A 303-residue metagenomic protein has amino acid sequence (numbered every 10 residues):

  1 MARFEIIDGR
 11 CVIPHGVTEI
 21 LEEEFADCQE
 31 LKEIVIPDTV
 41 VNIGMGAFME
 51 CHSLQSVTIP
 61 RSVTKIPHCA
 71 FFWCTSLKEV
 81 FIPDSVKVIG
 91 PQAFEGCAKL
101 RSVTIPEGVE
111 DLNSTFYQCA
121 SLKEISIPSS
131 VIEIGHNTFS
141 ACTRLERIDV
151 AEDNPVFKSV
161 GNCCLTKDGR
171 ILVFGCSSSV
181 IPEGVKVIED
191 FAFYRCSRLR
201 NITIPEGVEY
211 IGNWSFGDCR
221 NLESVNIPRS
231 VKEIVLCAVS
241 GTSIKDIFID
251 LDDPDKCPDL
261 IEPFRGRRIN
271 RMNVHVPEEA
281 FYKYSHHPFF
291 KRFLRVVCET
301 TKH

Functional and structural regions predicted by a protein language model:
A2-E19, Q29-N42, H52-K65, T75-V88 (+9 more regions): Structural signature of tandem-repeat unit edges
E22-E24, M45-M49, P67-F72, G90-E95 (+6 more regions): Consensus positions within tandem repeat domains that build extended binding/scaffold surfaces
E24-A26, K283-F290: Surface-exposed repetitive/solenoidal architectures
Y117, S140, V239-S240, I261-R267 (+1 more regions): A structural signal for leucine-rich repeat
